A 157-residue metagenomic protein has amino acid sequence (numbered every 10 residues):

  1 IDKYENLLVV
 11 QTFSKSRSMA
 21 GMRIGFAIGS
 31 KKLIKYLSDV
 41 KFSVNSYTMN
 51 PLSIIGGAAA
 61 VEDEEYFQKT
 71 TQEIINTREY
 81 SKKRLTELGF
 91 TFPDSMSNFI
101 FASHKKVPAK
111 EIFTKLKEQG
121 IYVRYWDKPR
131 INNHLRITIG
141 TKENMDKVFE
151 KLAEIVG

Functional and structural regions predicted by a protein language model:
I1-Y4: Short, conserved loop/helix-junction motifs that constitute active-site signature segments in enzyme catalytic cores
N6-T86, F90-P93: PLP-dependent aminotransferase class I/II
G21, M96, R130-N133: Short acidic/glycine-enriched loop/turn segments that link adjacent beta-strands
K32, E65, V107-P108, E143: A generic structural signal for alpha-helix starts
N50, N98, P129: Residue-level "edge-of-site" marker
I74-I75, T86-Q119, L135, I139: Conserved PLP-binding catalytic core of the aspartate aminotransferase-like
T114-Q119, R124, K128-G157: PLP-dependent enzyme catalytic core of the Aspartate aminotransferase-like
